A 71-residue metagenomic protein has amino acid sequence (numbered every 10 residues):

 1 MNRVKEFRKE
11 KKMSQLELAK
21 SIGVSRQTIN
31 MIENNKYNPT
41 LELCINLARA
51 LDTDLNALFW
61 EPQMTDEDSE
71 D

Functional and structural regions predicted by a protein language model:
N2-S21: Short basic helix-loop element that most often maps to the first helix and adjoining turn of HTH DNA-binding modules
V24-Y37: Recognition helix of helix-turn-helix/homeodomain-like DNA-binding domains that insert into the DNA major groove
N34, T53, W60: Short, conserved catalytic or interaction motifs in soluble domains
K36-N46, M64: Short, basic-rich loop-to-helix N-cap that marks the start of a DNA-contacting helix
E42-A57: DNA major-groove recognition helix of helix-turn-helix/homeodomain DNA-binding modules
F59-D71: Short, charged recognition helix plus adjacent turn of helix-turn-helix-like nucleic-acid-binding domains
